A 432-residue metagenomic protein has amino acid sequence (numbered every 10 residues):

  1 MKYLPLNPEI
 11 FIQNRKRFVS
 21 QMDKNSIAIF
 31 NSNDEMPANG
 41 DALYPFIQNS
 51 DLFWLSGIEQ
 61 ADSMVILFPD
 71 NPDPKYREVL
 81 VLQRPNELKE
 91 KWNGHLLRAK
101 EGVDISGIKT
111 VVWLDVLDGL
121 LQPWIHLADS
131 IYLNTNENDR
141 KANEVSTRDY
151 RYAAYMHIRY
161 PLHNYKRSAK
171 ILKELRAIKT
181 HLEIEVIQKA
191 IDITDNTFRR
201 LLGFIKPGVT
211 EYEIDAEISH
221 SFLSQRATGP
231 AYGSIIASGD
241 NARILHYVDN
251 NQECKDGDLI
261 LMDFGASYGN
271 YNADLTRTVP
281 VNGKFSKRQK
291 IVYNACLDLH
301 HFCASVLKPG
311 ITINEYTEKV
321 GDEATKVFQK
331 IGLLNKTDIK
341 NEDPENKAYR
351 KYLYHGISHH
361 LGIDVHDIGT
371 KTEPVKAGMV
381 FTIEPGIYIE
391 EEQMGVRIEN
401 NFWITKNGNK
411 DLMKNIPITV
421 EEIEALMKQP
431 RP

Functional and structural regions predicted by a protein language model:
M1-P432: Active-site neighborhoods and metal-handling regions in enzymes and metal-associated proteins
